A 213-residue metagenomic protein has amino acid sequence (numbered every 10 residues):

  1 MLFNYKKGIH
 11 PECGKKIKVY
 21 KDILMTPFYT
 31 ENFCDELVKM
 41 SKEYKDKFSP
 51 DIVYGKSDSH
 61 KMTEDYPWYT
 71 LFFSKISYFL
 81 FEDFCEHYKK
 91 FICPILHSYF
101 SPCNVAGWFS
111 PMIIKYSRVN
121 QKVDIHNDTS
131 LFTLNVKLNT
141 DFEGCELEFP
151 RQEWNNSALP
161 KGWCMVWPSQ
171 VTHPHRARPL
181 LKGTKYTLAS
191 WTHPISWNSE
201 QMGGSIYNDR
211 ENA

Functional and structural regions predicted by a protein language model:
M1-L2, A213: Accessible peptide chain termini
L2-C103: Non-heme Fe(II)/2-oxoglutarate
C93-A213: Catalytic core of non-heme Fe(II) oxygenases with the double-stranded beta-helix
